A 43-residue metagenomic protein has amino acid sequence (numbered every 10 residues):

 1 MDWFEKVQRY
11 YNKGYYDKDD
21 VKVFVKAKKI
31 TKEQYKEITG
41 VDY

Functional and structural regions predicted by a protein language model:
M1-Y43: Viral virion structural and adsorption modules
